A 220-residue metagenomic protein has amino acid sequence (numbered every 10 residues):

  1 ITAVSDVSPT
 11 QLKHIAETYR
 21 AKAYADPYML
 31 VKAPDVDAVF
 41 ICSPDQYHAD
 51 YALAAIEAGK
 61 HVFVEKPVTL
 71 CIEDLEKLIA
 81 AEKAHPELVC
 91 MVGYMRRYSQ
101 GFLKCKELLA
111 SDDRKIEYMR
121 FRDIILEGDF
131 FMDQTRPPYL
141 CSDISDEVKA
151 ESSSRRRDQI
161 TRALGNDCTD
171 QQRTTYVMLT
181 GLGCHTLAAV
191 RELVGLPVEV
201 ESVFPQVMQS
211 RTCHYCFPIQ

Functional and structural regions predicted by a protein language model:
I1-R20: N-terminal Rossmann-like dinucleotide-binding module
A3, A38, Y118: Short, Asp-centered acidic motifs that coordinate Mg2+ and/or phosphate in catalytic or ligand-binding sites
H14, Y19-A81: Beta-loop-alpha module in the N-terminal Rossmann-like domain of NAD(P)-dependent dehydrogenases, especially those
A33-P34, H85, S99, P197 (+1 more regions): Acidic-histidine catalytic/liganding microenvironments
I41, V62-E65, C90-G93, V200-S202: Short catalytic-loop micro-motif centered on adjacent basic/acidic residues
A49, L53, E76, S99-L103 (+1 more regions): A structural signal for well-ordered alpha-helical segments within the folded catalytic domains of diverse enzymes
T69-V148: A contiguous active-site-proximal alpha/beta segment in oxidoreductase catalytic domains
C141-Q220: Rossmann-like dinucleotide-binding domain that binds NAD(P)(H)
